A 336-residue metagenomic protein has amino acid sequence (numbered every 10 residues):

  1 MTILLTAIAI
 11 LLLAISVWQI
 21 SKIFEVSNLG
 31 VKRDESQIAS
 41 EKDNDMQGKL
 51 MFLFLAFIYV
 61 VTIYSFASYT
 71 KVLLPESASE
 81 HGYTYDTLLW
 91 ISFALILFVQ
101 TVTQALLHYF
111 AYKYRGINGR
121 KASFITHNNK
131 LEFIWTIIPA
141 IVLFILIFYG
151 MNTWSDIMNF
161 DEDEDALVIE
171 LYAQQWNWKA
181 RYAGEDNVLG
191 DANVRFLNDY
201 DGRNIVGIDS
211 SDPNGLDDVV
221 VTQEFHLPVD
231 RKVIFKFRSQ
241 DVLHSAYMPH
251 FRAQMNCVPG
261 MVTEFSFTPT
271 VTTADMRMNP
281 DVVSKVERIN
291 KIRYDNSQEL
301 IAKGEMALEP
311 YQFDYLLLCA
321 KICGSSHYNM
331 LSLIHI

Functional and structural regions predicted by a protein language model:
M1-L95: Hydrophobic alpha-helical segments
I8-A14, F54-V61, L95-H108, I134 (+1 more regions): Lipid-exposed faces of alpha-helical membrane segments in multi-pass integral membrane proteins
D34-S40, S65-I91, Q104-I334: Non-transmembrane, membrane-proximal soluble domains of secreted or membrane proteins
